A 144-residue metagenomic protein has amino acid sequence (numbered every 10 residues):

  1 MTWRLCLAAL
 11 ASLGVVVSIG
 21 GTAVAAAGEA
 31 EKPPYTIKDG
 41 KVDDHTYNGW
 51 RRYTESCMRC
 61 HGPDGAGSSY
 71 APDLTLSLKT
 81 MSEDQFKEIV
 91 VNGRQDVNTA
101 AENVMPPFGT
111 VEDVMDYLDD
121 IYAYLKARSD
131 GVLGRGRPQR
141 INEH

Functional and structural regions predicted by a protein language model:
M1-L5: Positively charged n-region of N-terminal signal peptides that target proteins for export
A8-S18: Bacterial N-terminal signal peptides
G21-T22, G67: Intrinsic disorder/low-complexity segments
A23-R52, H144: Electrostatic cytochrome c docking/interface patches
D39-T46, G62-N92, P107-V111: Gly/Gly-Pro-rich "capping" loops immediately C-terminal to redox-active cysteine motifs in periplasmic/lumenal
Y53-P63, F86, V90, M105-P106 (+1 more regions): The canonical Cys-X-X-Cys-His
S68-T75, G93-D120, L125-H144: Axial heme c-ligation environment in periplasmic c-type cytochrome domains
